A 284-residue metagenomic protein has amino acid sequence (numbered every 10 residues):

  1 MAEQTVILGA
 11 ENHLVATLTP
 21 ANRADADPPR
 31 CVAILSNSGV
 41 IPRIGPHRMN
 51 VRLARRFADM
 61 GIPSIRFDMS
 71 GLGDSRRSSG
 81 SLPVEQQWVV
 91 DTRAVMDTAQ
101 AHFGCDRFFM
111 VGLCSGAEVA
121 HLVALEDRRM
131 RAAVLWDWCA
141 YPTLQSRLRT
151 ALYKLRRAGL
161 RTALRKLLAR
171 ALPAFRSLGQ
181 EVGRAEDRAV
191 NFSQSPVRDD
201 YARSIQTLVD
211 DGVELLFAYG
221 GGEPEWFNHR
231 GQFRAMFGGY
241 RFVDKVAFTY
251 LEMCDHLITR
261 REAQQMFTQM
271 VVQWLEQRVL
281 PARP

Functional and structural regions predicted by a protein language model:
M1-C31, R260: N-terminal cap/lid segment of alpha/beta-hydrolase-fold proteins
L8-G9, L53, Y153-R156, L160-R283: Serine-hydrolase catalytic core
N22-D68: Short, surface-exposed "cap/lid" segments of acyl-processing enzymes
S36-N37, M69, W136, Y219 (+1 more regions): Alpha/beta-hydrolase
V40, M69-D74, A140, D255: Alpha/beta-hydrolase active-site loop signature
G45-H47, S75-S79, N228: Conserved catalytic-core motifs of eukaryotic protein kinase domains, centered on the activation segment
L72-F103: Catalytic nucleophile-loop/oxyanion-hole region of alpha/beta-hydrolase and closely related hydrolase-like folds
R93-R157, A189, T207-L208: Primarily recognizes the serine-hydrolase "nucleophile elbow" in alpha/beta-hydrolase and SGNH/GDSL folds
